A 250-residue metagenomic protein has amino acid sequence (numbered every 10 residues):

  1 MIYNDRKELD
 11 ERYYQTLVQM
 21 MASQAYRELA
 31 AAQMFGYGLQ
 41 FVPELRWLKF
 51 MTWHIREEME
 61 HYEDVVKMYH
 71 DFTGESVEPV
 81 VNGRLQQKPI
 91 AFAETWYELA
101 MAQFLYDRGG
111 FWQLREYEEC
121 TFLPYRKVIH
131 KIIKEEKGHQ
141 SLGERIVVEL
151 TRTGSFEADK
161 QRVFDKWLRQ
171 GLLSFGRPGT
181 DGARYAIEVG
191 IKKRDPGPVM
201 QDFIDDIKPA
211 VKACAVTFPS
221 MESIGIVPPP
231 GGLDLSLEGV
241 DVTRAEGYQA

Functional and structural regions predicted by a protein language model:
I2-A22, V80-Q103, C120, T153-G154 (+1 more regions): Acidic/His metal-coordination segments adjacent to aromatic residues that form catalytic metal sites in metalloenzymes
L9-D10, A30-W53, G110-Y125: Helix-loop segments that flank and shape redox-cofactor active sites
Y13-Q24, V42-E60, T95-L99, P124-K137: Alpha-helical scaffold segments that form or flank carboxylate-/histidine-based iron centers
R27-F35, H61, Y106-Q113, H139 (+1 more regions): Amphipathic, well-ordered alpha-helical segments in soluble domains
K49-V80, G143-T151: Conserved alpha-helical segments that form or flank metal/cofactor-binding pockets of metalloenzymes
G74-R145, Q161-Q170: Active-site-proximal alpha-helical scaffolds that flank and shape metal-associated catalytic sites
E157-A250: Extended, helix-rich structural scaffolds rather than catalytic motifs
